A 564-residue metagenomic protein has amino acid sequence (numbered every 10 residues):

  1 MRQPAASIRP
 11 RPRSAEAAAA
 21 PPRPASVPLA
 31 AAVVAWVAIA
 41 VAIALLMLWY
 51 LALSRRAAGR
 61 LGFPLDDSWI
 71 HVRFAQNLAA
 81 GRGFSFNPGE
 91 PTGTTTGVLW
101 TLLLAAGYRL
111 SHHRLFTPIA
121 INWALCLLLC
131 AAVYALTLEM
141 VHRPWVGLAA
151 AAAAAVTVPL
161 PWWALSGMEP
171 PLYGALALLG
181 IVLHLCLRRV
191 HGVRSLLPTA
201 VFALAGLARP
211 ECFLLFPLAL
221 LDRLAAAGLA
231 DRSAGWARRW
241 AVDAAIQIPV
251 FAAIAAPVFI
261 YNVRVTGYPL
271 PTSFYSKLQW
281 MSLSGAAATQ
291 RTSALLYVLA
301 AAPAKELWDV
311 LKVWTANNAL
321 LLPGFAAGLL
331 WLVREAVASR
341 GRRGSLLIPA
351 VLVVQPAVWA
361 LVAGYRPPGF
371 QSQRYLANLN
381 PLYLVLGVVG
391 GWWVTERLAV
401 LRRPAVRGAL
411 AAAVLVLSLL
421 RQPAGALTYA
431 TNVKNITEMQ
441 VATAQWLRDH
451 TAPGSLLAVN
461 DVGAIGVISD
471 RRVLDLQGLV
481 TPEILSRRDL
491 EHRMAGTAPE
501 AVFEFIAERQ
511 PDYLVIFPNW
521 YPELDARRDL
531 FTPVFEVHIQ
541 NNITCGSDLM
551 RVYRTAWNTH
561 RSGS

Functional and structural regions predicted by a protein language model:
M1-L53, L138, P144, S195 (+5 more regions): Start-transfer (signal-anchor) and selected internal transmembrane alpha helices of multi-pass inner/ER membrane
A32-I43, W145-A152, L196, A200 (+8 more regions): Signature aromatic-anchored transmembrane alpha helix within multi-pass, membrane-resident enzymes that catalyze glycan
A52-G62, V416-I468, R472-N519, E536-S564: Membrane-embedded, lumen/periplasm-facing catalytic core of multi-pass transferases that use lipid-linked donors
R73-F74, A80-G93, V263-R334, Y365-R366 (+2 more regions): Membrane-lumen/periplasm interface segments of multi-pass, membrane-embedded glycan/lipid transferases
A120-V141, L179: Transmembrane-helix motifs of polytopic, lipid-linked glycan transferases
C130-V133, R223-A230, W308-P349, V353-P356 (+2 more regions): Hydrophobic, aromatic-rich transmembrane alpha-helices and their immediate juxtamembrane boundary segments
E139-P144, G180-L197, R223-D231: Membrane-interface transmembrane helices that cradle and orient dolichyl/undecaprenyl
A150-A155, L178, L183, R194-R209 (+2 more regions): Membrane-interface alpha helices of multi-pass inner-membrane proteins
